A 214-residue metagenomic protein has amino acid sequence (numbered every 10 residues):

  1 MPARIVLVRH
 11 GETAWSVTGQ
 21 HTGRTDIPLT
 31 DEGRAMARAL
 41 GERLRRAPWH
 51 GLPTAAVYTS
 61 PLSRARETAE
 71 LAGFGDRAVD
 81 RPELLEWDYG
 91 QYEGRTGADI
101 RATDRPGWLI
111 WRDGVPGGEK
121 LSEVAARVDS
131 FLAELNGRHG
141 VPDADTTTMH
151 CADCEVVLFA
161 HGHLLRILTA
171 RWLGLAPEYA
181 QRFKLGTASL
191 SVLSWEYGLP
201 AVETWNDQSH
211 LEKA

Functional and structural regions predicted by a protein language model:
M1-R4, L40, F74, W87-A98 (+2 more regions): Acidic, low-complexity terminal tails and accessory targeting/binding regions of phosphate-metabolizing enzymes
V6-E67, P116-D129: Loop-to-helix element that buttresses phosphate recognition and phosphoryl-transfer chemistry
G11, G162, Q208: Active-site metal-binding loops of divalent metal-dependent hydrolases
G19-Q20, A69-L71, T169-W172: Short amphipathic alpha-helical segments
A39-T103: Phosphate-coordination/substrate-recognition cap region in phosphate-metabolizing enzymes
G51-P61, D143-C151, E155-F159: Short glycine-rich phosphate-binding loop at a beta-alpha junction
G107-D143: Internal catalytic-core helix/loop-beta-alpha segment that presents or stabilizes conserved functional determinants
G162-R166, E196: GST superfamily/GST-like fold recognition
